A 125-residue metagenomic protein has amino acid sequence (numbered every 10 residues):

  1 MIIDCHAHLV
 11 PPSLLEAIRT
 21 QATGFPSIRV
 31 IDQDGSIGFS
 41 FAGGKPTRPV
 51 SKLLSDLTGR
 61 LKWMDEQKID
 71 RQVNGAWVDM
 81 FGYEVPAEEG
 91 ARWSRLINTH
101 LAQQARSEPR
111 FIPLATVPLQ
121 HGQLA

Functional and structural regions predicted by a protein language model:
M1-A125: Helix-coil boundary/capping segments in enzymes
